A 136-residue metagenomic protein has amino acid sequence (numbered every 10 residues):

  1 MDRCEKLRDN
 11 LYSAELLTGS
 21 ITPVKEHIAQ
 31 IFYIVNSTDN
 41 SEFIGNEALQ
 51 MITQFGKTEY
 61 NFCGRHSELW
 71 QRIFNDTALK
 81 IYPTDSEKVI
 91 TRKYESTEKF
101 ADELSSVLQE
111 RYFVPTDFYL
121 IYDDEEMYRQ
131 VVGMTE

Functional and structural regions predicted by a protein language model:
D2-E136: ATP-dependent carboxylate-amine ligase
